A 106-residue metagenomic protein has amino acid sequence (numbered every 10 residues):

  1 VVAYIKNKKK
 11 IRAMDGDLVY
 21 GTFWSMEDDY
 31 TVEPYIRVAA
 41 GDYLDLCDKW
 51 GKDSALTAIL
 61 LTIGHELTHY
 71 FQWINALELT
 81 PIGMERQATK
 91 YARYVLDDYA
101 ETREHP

Functional and structural regions predicted by a protein language model:
V1-A13: Basic, amphipathic N-terminal segments that precede the first structured/catalytic domain
K10-L56: Active-site scaffold of zinc-dependent metalloenzymes
L44, K52, L77, R93-A100: Catalytic phosphate/metal-binding cores of nucleic-acid and nucleotide-processing enzymes, i.e., regions that mediate
C47, F71-Q72, A92: Activation segment
L56-L60, M84-R86: Alpha-helical scaffolds flanking conserved acidic
L61-I74: Active-site recognition of the HExxH zinc-binding catalytic motif
I74-P81: Short helix/strand-bridging catalytic loops that position acidic/His residues to coordinate divalent metals and engage
P81-P106: Post-HExxH zinc-binding segment in Zn-dependent metallohydrolases
